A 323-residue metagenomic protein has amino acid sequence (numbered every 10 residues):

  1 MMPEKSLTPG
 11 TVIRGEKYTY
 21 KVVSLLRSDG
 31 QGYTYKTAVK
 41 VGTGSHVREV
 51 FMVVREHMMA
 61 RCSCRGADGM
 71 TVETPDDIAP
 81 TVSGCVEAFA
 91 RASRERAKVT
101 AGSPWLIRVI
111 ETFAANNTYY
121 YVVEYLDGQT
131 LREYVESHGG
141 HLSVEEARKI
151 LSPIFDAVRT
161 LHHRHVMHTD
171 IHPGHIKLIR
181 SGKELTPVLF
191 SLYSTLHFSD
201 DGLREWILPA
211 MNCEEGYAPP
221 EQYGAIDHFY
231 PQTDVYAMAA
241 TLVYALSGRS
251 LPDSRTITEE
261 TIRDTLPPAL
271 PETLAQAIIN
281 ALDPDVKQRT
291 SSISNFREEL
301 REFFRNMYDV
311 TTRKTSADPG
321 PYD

Functional and structural regions predicted by a protein language model:
V39-R91: ATP-binding glycine-rich loop module of kinase domains
T112: Activation-segment/catalytic-loop signature of the eukaryotic protein kinase fold
N116-T130: Conserved short submotifs of the Hanks-type protein kinase catalytic core that shape the nucleotide-binding pocket
L131-L142: AlphaC helix of the protein kinase catalytic domain
I150-L151: Activation segment signature within eukaryotic-like protein kinase domains
H162-I179: Catalytic-loop of the protein kinase fold
E205-Q222: Conserved activation segment of eukaryotic-like protein kinases, specifically the C-terminal portion of the activation
E221-Q232: Conserved end of the kinase activation segment
